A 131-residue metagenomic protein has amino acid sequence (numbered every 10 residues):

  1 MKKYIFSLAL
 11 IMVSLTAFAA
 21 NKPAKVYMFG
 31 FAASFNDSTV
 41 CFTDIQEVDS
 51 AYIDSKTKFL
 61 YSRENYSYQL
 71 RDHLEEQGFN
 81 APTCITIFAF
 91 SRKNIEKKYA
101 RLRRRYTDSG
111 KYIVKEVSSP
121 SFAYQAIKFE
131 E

Functional and structural regions predicted by a protein language model:
M1-Y4, A19: Positively charged n-region of N-terminal signal peptides that target proteins for export
Y4, S34-N36, R92: Generic structural motif
Y4-L15: Sec-dependent N-terminal signal peptides
A17-F18, Q69-E75, R101-L102: Intrinsically disordered, low-complexity boundary segments flanking structured domains
A19-E64: N-terminal secretory signal peptides
V48-I53, E75-T86: Acidic/histidine-rich, surface-exposed loop or edge segments in extracytoplasmic proteins
L60-E75, F79-N80: Tryptophan-paired
F79-E131: Surface-exposed, polar helix/loop patches in the mature regions of secreted/periplasmic/lumenal proteins that form
